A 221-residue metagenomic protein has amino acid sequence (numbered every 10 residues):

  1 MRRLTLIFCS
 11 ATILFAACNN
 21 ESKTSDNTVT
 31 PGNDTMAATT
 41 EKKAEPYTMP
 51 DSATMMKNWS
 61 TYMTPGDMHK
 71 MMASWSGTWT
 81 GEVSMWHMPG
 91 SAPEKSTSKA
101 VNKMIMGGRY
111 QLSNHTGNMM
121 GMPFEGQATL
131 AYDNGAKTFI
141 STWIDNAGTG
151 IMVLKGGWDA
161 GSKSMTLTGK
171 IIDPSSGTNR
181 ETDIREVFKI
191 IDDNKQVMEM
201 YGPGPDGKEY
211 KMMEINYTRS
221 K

Functional and structural regions predicted by a protein language model:
M1-L4: Positively charged n-region of N-terminal signal peptides that target proteins for export
F15-A17: C-terminal motif of bacterial Sec signal peptides marking the signal peptidase cleavage site
N19-D26: Bacterial lipoprotein signal-peptidase II cleavage site
N27-P50, T54: Post-signal peptide N-terminal segment of mature Sec-exported envelope proteins
M63-T80: N-terminal helix-cap/turn-to-beta initiation motif at the start of protein domains
E82-R185: Central antiparallel beta-sheet cores of small beta-barrel/beta-sandwich binding domains
M106, I190-N194: Residue-level recognition of beta-strand termini and adjacent short loop/turns
D193-K221: Edge beta-strand at a domain terminus
